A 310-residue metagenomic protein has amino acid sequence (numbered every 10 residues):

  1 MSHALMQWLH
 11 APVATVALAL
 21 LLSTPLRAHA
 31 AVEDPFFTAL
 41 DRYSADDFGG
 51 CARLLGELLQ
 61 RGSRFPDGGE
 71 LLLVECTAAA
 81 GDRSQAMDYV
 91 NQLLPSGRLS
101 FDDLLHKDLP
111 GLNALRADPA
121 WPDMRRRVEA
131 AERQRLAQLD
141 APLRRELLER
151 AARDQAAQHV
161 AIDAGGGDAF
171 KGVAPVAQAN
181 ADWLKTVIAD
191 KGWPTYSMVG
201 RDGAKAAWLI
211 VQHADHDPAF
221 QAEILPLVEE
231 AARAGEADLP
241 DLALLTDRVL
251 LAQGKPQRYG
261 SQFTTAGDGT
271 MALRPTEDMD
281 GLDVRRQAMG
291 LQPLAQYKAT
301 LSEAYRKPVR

Functional and structural regions predicted by a protein language model:
P12-P25: Bacterial N-terminal signal peptides
T38, L72-L73: Structural register within alpha-helical repeat arrays
S63-G69, S96-K107, L136-Q138, E236-L244: Boundary/linker segments of alpha-helical solenoid repeat arrays
L94-G97, K107-M198: Preference for long, solvent-exposed alpha-helical segments and helix-linker "stalks"
